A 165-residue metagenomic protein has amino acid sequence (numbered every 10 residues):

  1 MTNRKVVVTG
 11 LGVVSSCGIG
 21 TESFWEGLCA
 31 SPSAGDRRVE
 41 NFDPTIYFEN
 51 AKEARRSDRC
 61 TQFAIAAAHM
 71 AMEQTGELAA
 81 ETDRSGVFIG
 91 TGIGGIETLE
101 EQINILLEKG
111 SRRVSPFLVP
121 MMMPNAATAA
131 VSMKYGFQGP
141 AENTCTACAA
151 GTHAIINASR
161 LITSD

Functional and structural regions predicted by a protein language model:
M1-P140, R160-T163: Conserved "HGTGT" condensation-loop signature of ketosynthase/thiolase-family condensing enzymes that catalyze
P140-T146: Short loop-beta-helix segment that forms the pyridoxal 5′-phosphate
G151: Short conserved active-site loop signatures built around small residues
I155, S159: Short, conserved alpha-helix that lines the donor NDP-sugar binding/gating region of sugar-transfer enzymes
